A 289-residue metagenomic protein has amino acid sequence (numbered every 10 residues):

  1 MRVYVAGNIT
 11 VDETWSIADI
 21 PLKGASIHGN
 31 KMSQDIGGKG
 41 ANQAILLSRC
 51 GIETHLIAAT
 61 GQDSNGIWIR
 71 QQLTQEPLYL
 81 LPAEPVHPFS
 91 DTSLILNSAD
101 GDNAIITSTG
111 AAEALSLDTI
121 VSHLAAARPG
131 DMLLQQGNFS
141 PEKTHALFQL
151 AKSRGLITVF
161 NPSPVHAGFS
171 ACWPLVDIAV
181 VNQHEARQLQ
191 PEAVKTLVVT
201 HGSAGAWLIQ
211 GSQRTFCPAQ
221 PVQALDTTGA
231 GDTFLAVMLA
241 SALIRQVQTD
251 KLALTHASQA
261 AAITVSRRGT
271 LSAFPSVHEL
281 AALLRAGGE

Functional and structural regions predicted by a protein language model:
M1-A59, S64-W68, A224, T270: Glycine-rich phosphate/adenosyl-contacting loop at the front of the ribokinase-like
V3, T54, L80-L81, T158 (+1 more regions): Hydrophobic anchor at the start of a short beta-strand that flanks the dinucleotide cofactor-binding loop
I9, N138, T233: Active-site metal-binding loops of divalent metal-dependent hydrolases
A25-I27, Q34, R49-M132, L280-E289: Conserved N-terminal subdomain of the carbohydrate kinase-like
S48, T74, Q149-S153: Anion (oxyanion) recognition and catalysis
M132-E192, T196, A204-A206: Conserved beta-alpha-beta core of the PfkB/ribokinase-like small-molecule kinase fold
P191-E289: Conserved phosphate-binding/catalytic region of the ribokinase-like
